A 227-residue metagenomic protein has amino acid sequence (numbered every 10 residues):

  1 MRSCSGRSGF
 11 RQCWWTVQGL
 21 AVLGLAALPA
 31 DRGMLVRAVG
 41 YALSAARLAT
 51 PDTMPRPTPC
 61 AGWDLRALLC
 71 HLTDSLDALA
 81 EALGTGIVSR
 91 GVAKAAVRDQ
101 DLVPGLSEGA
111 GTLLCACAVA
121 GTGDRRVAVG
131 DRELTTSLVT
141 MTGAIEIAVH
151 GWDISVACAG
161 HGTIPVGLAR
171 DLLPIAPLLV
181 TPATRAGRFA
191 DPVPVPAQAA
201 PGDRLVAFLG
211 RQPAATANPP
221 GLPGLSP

Functional and structural regions predicted by a protein language model:
R2-C4, G9, W15-A30, M34 (+5 more regions): Structured surface interface patches that mediate subunit assembly and partner/cofactor docking
L68: Extended, alpha-helix-rich binding/interface surfaces that flank or overlap catalytic cores and mediate recognition
